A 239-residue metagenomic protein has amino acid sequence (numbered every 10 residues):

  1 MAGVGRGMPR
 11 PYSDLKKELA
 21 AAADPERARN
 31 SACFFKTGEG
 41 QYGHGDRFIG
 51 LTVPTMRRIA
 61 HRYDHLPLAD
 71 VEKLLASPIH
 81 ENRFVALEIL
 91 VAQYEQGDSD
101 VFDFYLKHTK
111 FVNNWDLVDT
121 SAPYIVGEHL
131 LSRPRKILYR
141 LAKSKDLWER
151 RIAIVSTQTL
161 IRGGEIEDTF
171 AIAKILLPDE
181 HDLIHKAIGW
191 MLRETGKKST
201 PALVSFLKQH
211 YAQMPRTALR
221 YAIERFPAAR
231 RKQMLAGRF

Functional and structural regions predicted by a protein language model:
A2-F239: Alpha-helical scaffold domains
